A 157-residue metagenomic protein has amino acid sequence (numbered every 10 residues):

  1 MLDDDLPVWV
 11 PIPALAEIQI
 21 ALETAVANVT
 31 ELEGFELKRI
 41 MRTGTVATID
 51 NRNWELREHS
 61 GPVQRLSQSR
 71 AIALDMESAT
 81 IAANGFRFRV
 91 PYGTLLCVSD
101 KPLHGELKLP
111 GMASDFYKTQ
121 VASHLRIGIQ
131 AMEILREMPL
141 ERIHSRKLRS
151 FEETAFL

Functional and structural regions predicted by a protein language model:
M1-L157: Accessory terminal and edge-of-domain segments that mediate assembly/interaction and cofactor placement around
